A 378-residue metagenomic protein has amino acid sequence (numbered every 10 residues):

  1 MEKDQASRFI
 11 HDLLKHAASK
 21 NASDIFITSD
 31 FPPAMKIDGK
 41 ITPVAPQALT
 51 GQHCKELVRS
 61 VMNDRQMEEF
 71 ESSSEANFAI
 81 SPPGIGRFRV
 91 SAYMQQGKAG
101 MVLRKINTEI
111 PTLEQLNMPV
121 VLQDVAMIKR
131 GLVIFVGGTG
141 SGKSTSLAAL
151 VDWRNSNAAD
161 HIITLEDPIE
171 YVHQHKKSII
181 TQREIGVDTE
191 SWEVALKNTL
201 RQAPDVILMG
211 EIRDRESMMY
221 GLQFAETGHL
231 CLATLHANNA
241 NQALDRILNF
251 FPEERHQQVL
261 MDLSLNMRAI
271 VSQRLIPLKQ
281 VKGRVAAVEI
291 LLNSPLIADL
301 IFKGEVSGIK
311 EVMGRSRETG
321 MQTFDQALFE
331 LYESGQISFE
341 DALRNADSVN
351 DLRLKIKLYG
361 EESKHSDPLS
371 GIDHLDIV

Functional and structural regions predicted by a protein language model:
M1-V378: Short, flexible helix-loop junctions that flank or precede catalytic/ligand sites
